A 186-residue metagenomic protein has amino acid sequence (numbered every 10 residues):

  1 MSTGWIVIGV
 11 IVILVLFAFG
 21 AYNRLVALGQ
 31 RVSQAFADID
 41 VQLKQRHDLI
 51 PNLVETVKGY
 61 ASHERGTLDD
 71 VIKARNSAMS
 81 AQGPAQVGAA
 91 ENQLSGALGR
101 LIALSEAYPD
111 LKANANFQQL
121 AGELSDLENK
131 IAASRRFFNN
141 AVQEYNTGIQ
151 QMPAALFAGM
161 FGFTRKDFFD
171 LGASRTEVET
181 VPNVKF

Functional and structural regions predicted by a protein language model:
S2-F186: A helix-centric hydrophobic-segment signal that preferentially recognizes long, alpha-helical stretches used
